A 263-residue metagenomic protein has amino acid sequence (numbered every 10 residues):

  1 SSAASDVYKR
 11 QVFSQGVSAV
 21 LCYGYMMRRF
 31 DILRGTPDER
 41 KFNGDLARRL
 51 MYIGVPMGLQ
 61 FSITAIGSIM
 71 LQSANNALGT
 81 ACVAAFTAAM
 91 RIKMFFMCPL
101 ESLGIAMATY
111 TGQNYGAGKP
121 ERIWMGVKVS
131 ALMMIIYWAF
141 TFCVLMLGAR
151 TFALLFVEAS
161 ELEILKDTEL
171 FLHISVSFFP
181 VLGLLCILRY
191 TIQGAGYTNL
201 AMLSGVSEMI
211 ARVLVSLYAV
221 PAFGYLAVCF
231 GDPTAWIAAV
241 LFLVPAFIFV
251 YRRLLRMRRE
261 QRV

Functional and structural regions predicted by a protein language model:
S2-S5, S62-R91, F95, Q113 (+2 more regions): Helix-terminus/linker motif at the lipid-water interface of multi-pass membrane proteins
S5-V55, T111-F178, A219-V263: Short alpha-helical transmembrane segments in multi-pass integral membrane proteins
D6-V7, V83, T198-M202, V228-C229: Alpha-helical transmembrane segments and their helix-entry boundary regions
Q11, Q15-S18, M57, F61 (+9 more regions): Membrane-embedded alpha-helical bundles that form the substrate/pore pathway in multi-pass transport systems
L21-G24, E39-M70, N75, F95 (+5 more regions): Hydrophobic faces of transmembrane alpha-helices in multi-pass small-molecule transporters and flippases across diverse
C22, G67, L71, M107 (+5 more regions): Hydrophobic/aromatic residues in alpha-helical transmembrane segments
A85-A149, L182-S204: Small-residue-rich hydrophobic transmembrane alpha-helices
R212-Y218: Transmembrane alpha-helical segments of integral membrane proteins
